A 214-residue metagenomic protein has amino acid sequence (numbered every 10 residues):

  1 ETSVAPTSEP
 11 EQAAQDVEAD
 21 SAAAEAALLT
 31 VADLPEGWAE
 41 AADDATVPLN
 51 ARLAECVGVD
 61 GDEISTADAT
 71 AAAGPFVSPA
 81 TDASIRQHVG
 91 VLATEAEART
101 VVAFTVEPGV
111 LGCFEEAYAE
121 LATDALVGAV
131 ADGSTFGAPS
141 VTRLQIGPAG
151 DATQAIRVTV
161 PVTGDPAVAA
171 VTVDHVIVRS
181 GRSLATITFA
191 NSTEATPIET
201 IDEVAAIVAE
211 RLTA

Functional and structural regions predicted by a protein language model:
T2-A80, E203-A214: Extracytoplasmic low-complexity, Pro/Thr/Ser/Ala/Gly-rich segments that lie immediately after a secretion/anchoring
P10, A14-D16, G74-T81, D132 (+4 more regions): Alpha-helical context
E18-D20, I85-L92, A190-A195: Second-shell loop/turn segments in exported
E40-A167: A small/polar (G/S/T-enriched), proline-flanked helix-loop surface module common in exported/cell-envelope proteins
S134-L212: A short, solvent-exposed beta-edge/loop patch
